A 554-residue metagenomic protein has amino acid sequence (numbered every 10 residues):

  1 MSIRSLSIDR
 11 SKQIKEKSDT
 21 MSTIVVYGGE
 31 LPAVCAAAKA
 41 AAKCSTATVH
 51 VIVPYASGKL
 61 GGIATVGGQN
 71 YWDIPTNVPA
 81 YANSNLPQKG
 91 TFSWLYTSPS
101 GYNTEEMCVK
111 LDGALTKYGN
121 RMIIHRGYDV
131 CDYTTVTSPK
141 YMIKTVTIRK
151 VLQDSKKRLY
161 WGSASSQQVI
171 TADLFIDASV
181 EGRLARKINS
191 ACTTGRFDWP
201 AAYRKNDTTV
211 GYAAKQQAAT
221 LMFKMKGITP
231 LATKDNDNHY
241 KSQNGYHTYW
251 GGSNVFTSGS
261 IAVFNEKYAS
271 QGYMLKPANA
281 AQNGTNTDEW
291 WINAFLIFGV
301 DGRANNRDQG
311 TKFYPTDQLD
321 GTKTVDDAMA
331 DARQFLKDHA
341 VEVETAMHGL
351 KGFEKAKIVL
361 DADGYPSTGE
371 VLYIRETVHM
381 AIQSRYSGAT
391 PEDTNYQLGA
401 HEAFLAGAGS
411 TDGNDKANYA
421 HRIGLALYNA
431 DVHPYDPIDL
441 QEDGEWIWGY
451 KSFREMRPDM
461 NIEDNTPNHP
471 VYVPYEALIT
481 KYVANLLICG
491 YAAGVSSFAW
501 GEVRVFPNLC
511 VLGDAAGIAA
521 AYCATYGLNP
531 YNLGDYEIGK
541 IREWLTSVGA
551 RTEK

Functional and structural regions predicted by a protein language model:
I3-S22, S45, Y160-S165: A short, basic/flexible loop-to-alpha-helix module at the beginning of a structural domain
Q13-K15, D19-M21, C35, S45-T48 (+1 more regions): Conserved N-terminal/central alpha/beta ligand/cofactor-binding core
Y27-L31: Glycine-rich Rossmann-fold phosphate-binding loop(s) that bind the pyrophosphate of adenine dinucleotide cofactors
V34-A38, V511-I518: A broad detector of short, well-ordered amphipathic alpha-helices that serve as recognition/interaction surfaces
A37, A41-C44, A521-A524: Gly/Ala-rich phosphate-binding loop of Rossmann-like dinucleotide-binding domains, activating on the conserved
T97-S100, R126-L174, T209: Aromatic/His-enriched, Gly/Pro-containing loop or helix-boundary segments that lie immediately adjacent to catalytic
L152-K157, S163-L174, A178-V503, C510-A515 (+4 more regions): Flavin (FAD/FMN)-binding glycine-rich loop and adjacent Rossmann-like elements that form
